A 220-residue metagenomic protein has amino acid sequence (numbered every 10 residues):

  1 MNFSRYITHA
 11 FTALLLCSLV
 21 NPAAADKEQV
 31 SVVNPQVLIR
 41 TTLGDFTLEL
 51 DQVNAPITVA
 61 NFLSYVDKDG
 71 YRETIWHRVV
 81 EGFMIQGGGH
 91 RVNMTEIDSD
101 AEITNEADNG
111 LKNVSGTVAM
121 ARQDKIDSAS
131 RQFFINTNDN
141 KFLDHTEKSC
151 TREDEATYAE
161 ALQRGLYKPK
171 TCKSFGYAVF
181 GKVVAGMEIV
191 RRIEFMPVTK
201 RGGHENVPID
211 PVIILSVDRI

Functional and structural regions predicted by a protein language model:
N2-H9: N-terminal secretory signal peptides and thylakoid transit peptides that target proteins across membranes
F3, P22-I220: Cyclophilin-like peptidyl-prolyl cis-trans isomerases
H9-S18: Bacterial N-terminal signal peptides
